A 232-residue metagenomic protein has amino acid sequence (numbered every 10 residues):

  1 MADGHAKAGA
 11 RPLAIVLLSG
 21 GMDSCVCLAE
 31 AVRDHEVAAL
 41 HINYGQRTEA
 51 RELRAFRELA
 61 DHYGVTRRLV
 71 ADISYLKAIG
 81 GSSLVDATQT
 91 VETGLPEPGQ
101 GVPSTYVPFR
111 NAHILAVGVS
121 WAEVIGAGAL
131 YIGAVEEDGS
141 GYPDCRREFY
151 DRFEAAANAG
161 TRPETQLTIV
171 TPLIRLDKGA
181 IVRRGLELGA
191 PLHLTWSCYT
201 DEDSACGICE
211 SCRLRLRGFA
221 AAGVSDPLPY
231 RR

Functional and structural regions predicted by a protein language model:
A2-L188: ATP-dependent adenylation/nucleotidyltransferase module used to activate substrates
G21, G128, L214, L228-R232: AMP-forming adenylation/ATP pyrophosphatase catalytic core
V70-I73, P191-Y199: Conserved S-adenosyl-L-methionine
A116, W196-R217: Local cysteine-cluster metal-coordination motifs and their immediate loop/turn environment, predominantly Fe-S cluster
T161, A220-G223: Short amphipathic alpha-helical interaction/hinge segments
L188-G189, C209: Short, structured coil/loop segments at alpha-helix boundaries
A190, R217-A221: A polyampholytic, Gly/Pro-enriched intrinsically disordered region
D201-E202, A222-R232: Short cysteine/histidine-rich metal-coordination sites, predominantly Zn2+-binding motifs
